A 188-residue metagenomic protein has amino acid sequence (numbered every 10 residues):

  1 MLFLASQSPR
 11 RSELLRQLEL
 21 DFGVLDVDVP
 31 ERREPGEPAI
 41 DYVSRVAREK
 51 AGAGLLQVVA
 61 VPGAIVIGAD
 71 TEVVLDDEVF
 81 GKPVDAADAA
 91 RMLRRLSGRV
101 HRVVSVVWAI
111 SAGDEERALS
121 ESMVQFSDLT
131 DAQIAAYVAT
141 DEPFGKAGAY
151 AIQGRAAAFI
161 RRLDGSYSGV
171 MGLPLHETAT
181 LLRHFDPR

Functional and structural regions predicted by a protein language model:
M1-L20: N-terminal beta1-alpha1 ligand-phosphate binding loop
L2-F3, G36-R188: Anionic-ligand binding patches
Q7, V27, A112: Cofactor-binding loop segments of dinucleotide-utilizing enzymes, especially the Rossmann-like FAD- and NAD(P)+-binding
P9, V29, V100: Short, glycine/serine-rich, charged loops/turns that create anion-binding and catalytic segments at active sites
E13-Q17, E34, A60: Short loop/helix-cap segments at secondary-structure boundaries that form the rim of catalytic
R16, L25, E115-E116: A generic structural signal for ordered secondary structure
L20-D21, A151: A generic short alpha-helical patch detector that favors 3-5-residue windows in or near N-terminal regions
G23-E31: A short beta-strand-loop structural module common to alpha/beta enzyme folds
